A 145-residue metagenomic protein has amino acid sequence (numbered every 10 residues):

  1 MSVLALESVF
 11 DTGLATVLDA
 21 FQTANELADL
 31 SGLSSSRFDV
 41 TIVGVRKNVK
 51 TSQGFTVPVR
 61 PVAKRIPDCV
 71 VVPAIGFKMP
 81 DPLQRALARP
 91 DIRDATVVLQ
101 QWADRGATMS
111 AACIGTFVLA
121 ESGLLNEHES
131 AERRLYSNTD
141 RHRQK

Functional and structural regions predicted by a protein language model:
M1-M109, V118-E121: Extended, subdomain-level signal for the structured scaffold at the beginning of enzyme domains
F77-K78, T116-V118, N126, N138: Glycine-rich nucleotide phosphate-binding loop and flanking beta-alpha elements of Rossmann-like dinucleotide-binding
N126-K145: A conserved active-site-flanking secondary-structure segment within enzyme catalytic domains
